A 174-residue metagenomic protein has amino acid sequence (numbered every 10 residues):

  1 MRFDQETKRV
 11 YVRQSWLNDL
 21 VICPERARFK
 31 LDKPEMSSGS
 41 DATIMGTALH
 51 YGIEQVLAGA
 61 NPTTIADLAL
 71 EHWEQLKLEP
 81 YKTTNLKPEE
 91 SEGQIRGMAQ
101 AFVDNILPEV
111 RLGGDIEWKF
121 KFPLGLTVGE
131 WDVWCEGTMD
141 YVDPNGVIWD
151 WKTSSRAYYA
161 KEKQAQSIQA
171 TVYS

Functional and structural regions predicted by a protein language model:
R2, E6-R9, P24-M36, L76-L78 (+2 more regions): Short amphipathic alpha-helical segments and their helix-coil junctions
R2-I22, D132-V142: An acidic intrinsically disordered interaction segment
D4-T7, Y11-V12, L78, N85 (+5 more regions): Metal-dependent nuclease catalytic regions and adjoining charged, substrate-binding loops involved in nucleic-acid end
Q14-G59, E117: Nuclease catalytic cores
D41, M45, S91, I95 (+1 more regions): Hydrophobic (often cysteine-bearing) scaffold residues that line and stabilize catalytic clefts of nucleotide/cofactor
A48, G52-L126: A non-catalytic, helix-rich entry segment at domain boundaries
W118-S174: Mg2+/Mn2+-dependent nuclease catalytic core
